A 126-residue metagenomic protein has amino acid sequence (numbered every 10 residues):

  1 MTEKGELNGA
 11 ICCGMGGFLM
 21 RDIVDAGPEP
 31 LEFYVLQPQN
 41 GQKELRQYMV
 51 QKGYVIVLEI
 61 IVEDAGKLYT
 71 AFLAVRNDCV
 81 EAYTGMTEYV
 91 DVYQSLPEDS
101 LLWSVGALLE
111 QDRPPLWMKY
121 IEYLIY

Functional and structural regions predicted by a protein language model:
M1-N8: S-adenosyl-L-methionine
N8-G9, E32: Conserved acidic residues
M15-F18: Short glycine-rich anion-binding loops that position phosphate/pyrophosphate groups of nucleotides and phosphorylated
R21-I23: Glycine/threonine-rich flexible loop motifs
D25-R76: C-terminal substrate-binding/active-site "lid" region of AdoMet-derived donor-dependent transferases
N77-D78, A82-Y126: An accessory alpha-helical subdomain
